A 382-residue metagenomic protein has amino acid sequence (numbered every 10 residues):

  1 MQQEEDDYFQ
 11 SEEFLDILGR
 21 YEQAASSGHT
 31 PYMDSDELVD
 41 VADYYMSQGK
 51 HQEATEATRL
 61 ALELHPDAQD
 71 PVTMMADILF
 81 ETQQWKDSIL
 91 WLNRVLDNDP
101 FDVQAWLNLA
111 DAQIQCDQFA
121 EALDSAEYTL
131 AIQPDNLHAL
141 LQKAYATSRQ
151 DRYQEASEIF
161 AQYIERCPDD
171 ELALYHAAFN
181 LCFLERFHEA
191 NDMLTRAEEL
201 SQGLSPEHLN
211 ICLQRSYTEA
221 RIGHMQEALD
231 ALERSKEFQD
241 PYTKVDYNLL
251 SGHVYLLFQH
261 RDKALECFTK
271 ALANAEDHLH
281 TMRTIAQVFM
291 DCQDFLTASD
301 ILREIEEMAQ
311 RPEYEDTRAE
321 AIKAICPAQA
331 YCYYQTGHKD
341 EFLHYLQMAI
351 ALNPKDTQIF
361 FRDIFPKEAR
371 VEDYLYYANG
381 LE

Functional and structural regions predicted by a protein language model:
D36, D70, Q104, H138 (+10 more regions): Start-of-helix register in tetratricopeptide repeats
A61, R94-V95, Y128-T129, Q162-Y163 (+5 more regions): Canonical positions in the second alpha-helix
P66, P100, P134, P168 (+7 more regions): Short coil turns that delineate tetratricopeptide repeat
M74, N108, Q142, H176 (+6 more regions): Canonical tetratricopeptide repeat
